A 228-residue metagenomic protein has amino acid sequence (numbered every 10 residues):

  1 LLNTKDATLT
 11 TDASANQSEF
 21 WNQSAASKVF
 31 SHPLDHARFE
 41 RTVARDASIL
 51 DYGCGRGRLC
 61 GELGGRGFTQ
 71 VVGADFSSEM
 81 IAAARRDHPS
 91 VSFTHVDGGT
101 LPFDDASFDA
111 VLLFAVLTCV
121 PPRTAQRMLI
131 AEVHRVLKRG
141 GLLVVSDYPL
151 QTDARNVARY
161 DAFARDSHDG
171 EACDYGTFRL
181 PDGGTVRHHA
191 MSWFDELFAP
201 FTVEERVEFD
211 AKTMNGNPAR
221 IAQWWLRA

Functional and structural regions predicted by a protein language model:
L2-D46, Y52-T100, V144-A228: Class I (Rossmann-like) S-adenosyl-L-methionine-dependent methyltransferase catalytic domain, capturing the SAM-binding
S78, R123-R127: Non-membrane alpha-helical structural segments and their capping/turn regions in soluble enzymes
G99-V111: A short acidic, Gly/Pro-enriched loop at the edge of an enzyme's catalytic core that lines a small-molecule cofactor
P102-D105, V120-P121, F198: Activation segment
A110-T124: A short SAM/SAH-binding and catalytic strip from SAM-dependent methyltransferases
R127-R139: A short glycine-rich, Lys/Arg-flanked "PGG" loop and its adjoining helix->strand segment in the class I
